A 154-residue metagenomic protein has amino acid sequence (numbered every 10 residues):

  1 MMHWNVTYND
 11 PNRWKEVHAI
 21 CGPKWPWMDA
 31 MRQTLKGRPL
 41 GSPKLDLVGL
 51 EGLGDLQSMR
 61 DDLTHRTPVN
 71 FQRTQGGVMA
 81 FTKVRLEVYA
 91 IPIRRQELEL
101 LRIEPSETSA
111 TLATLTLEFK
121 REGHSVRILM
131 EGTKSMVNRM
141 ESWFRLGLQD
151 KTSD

Functional and structural regions predicted by a protein language model:
M2-K44, D62, E99-D154: Acidic, Ser/Thr- and proline-rich intrinsically disordered linker/docking segments of eukaryotic scaffolds
W25-M79: Short, well-structured hydrophobic secondary-structure segments
L63-N70, T74-P105: Phosphoinositide-binding peripheral membrane targeting modules
